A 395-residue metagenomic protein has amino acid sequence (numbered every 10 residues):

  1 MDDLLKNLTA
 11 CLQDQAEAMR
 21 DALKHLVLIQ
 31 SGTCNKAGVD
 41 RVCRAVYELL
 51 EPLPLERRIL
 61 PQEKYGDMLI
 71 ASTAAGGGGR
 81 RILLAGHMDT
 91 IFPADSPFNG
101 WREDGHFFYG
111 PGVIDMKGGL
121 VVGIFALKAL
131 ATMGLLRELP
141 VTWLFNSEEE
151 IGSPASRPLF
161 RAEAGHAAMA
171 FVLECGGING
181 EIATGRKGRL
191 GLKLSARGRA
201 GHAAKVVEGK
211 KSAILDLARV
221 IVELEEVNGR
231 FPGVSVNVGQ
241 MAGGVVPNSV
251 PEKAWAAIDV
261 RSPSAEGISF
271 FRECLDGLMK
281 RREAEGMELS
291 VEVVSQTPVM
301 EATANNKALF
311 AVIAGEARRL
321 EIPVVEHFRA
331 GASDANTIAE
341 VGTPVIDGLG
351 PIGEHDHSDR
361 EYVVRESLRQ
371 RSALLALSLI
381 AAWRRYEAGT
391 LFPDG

Functional and structural regions predicted by a protein language model:
M1-N7, S31, P61, C175-G176 (+2 more regions): Metal-dependent amide/peptide-bond hydrolase catalytic core, centered on the "pita-bread" metallohydrolase fold
D2-P111, T132-L136, A335: Acidic/His- and Gly-rich active-site-bordering loop/insert found across diverse amide/peptide-bond hydrolases
A75-G77, W101-R102, D115, G134-L136 (+4 more regions): Solvent-exposed alpha-helices and their adjacent loops that cap or buttress functional pockets in soluble metabolic
G77-I82, P97, D104-G105, R137-V141 (+3 more regions): Short coil/turn connectors at secondary-structure junctions
L84, D104-I151, L190-A196, A203-V227 (+2 more regions): Alpha-helical metal-binding/catalytic segments enriched in His/Glu/Asp
D89-D104, F171, G185-S195, G350-P351: Acidic-glycine-rich active-site phosphate/pyrophosphate-binding loop
M116-K187, W383, E387-D394: Acidic/histidine-rich catalytic neighborhood of metal-dependent amide-processing enzymes
